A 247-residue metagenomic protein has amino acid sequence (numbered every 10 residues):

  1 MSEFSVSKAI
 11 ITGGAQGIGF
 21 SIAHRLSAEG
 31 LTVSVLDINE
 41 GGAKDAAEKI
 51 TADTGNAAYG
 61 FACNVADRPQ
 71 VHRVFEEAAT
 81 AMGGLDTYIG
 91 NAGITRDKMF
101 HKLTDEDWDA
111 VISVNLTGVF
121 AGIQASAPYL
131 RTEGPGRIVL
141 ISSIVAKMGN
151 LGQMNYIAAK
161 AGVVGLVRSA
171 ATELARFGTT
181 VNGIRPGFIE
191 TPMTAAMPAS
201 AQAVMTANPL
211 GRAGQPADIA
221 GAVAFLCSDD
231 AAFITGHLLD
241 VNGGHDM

Functional and structural regions predicted by a protein language model:
E40-G41, A62-R73, D105, A217-D218: The beta1-alpha1 cofactor-binding region of Rossmann-like NAD(H)/NADP(H)-dependent oxidoreductases
G84, P135, A175, T180 (+1 more regions): Short, small/polar-rich loop/turn modules that mediate ligand/substrate recognition or access, typified
M99-F100, T104-I112, V204: Substrate-binding pocket helix/loop in short-chain dehydrogenase/reductase
I123, A159, V167: Active-site helix of classical SDR
P128, T172-E173, A232: Alpha-helical segment proximal to the catalytic Tyr-Lys
S143: Residue(s) in the substrate-gating loop at a strand-loop-helix junction that position the organic substrate next
M148, A224, T235-M247: Short C-terminal tail/terminal secondary-structure segment of NAD(P)H-dependent dehydrogenase/reductase domains
